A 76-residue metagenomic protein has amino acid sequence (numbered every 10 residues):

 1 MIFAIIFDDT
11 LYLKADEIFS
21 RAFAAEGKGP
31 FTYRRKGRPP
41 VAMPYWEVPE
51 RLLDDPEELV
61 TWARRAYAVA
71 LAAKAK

Functional and structural regions predicted by a protein language model:
M1-K76: Charge-dense, helix-prone N-terminal extensions
